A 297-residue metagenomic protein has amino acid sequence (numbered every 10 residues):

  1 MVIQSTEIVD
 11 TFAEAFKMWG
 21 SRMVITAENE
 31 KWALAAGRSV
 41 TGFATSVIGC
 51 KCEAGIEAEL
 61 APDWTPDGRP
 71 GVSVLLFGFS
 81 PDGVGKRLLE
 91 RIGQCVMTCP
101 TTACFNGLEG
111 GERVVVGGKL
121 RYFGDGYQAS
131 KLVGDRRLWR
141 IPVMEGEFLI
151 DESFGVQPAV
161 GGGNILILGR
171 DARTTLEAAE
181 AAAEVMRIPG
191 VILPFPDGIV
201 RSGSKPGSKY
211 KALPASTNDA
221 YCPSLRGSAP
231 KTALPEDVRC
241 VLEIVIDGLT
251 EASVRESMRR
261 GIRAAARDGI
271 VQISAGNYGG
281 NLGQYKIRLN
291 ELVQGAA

Functional and structural regions predicted by a protein language model:
V2-P62, P81, K86, E90-V241 (+4 more regions): Conserved mixed alpha/beta catalytic, RNA-binding, or beta-rich assembly cores of soluble enzyme, regulatory
V74-L75: Extended, highly charged
